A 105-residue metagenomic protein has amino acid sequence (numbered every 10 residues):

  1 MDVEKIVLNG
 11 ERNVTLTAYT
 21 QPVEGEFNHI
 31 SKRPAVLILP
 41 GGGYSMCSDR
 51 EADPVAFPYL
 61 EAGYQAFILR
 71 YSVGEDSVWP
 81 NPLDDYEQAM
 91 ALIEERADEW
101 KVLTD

Functional and structural regions predicted by a protein language model:
M1-S31, L83: N-terminal cap/lid segment of alpha/beta-hydrolase-fold proteins
P22-E24, S48, V73: Non-catalytic cap/lid and distal C-terminal segments of serine-dependent acyl enzymes
I30, S48-F67: Short amphipathic alpha-helix adjacent to the substrate-entry channel of hydrolases
K32-G41: Short beta-strand element of the alpha/beta-hydrolase
G42, R70-G74: Short beta-to-alpha linker loops that shape the active-site pocket of alpha/beta-hydrolase fold enzymes
G43-M46, A66, L92: Serine-hydrolase catalytic-loop signature spanning alpha/beta hydrolases and amidase-signature enzymes
P58, D85-Q88, L92: Structural preference for long, well-ordered alpha-helical segments within the folded cores of structured domains
L92-D105: Gly/Ser-rich "nucleophile elbow"/oxyanion-hole loop immediately N-terminal to the catalytic nucleophile in hydrolases
